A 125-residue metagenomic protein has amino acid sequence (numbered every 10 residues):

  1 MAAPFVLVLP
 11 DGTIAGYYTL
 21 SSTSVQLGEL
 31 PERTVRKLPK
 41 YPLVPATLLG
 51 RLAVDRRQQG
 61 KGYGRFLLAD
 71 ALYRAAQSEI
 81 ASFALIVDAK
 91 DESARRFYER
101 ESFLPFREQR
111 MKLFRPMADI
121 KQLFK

Functional and structural regions predicted by a protein language model:
A2-V6, Y17, R51, A84: Short hydrophobic/aromatic beta-strand element in the GNAT-like acyltransferase core that lines or flanks the acyl-donor
V8-T13: A glycine-centered beta-loop-beta connector
A15-G16, R107: A structural microfeature
Y17-R51: Conserved acyl-donor/pantetheine-binding loop and adjacent beta-alpha core of acyl/acetyltransferases and related
D55-R57: Active-site acidic-Proline motif in GNAT/NAT acetyltransferases
G60-Y73, R100: Conserved acetyl-CoA-binding loop-helix of GNAT-fold acetyltransferases
R65, A81-S82, A89-E108: Conserved active-site alpha-helix within GNAT-family acetyltransferase domains
L68, Y73-D88: Conserved GNAT acetyl-CoA-binding A-motif
